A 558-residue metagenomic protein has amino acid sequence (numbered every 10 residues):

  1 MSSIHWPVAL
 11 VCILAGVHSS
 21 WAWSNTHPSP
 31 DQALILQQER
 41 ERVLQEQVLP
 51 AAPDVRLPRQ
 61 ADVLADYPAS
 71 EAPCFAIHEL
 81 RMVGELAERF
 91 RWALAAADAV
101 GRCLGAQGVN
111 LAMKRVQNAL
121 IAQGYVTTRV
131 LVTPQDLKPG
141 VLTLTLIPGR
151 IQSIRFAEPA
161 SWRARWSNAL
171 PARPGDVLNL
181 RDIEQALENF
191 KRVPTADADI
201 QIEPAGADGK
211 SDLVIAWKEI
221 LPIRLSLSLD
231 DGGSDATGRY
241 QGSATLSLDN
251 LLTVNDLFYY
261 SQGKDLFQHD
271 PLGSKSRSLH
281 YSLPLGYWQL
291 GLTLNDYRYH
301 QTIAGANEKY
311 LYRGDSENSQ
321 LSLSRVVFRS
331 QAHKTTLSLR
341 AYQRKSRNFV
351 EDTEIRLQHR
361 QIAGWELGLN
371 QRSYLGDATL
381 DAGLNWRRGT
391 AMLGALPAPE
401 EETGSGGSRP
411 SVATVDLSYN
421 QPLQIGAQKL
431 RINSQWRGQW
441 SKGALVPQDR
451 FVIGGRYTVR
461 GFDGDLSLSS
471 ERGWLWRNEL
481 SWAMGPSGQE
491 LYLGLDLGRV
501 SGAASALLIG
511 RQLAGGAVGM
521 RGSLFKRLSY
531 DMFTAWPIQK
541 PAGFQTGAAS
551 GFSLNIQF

Functional and structural regions predicted by a protein language model:
W23-G233, G263-S276, A413, Q435-R437: Periplasmic polypeptide-binding modules associated with outer-membrane biogenesis and secretion
G209, G238-G242, G273-R277, D315-S319 (+5 more regions): Residues that define the transmembrane beta-barrel architecture of outer-membrane proteins
L213, A244-L246, L279, L321-L323 (+8 more regions): Membrane-embedded beta-strands of outer-membrane beta-barrel proteins, especially the hydrophobic/small aromatic
I223-L225, L252-F258, G286-L292, S330-T335 (+4 more regions): Repeated loop/turn-to-beta-strand initiation elements of outer-membrane beta-barrel proteins
L229-G233, N250, Q262-Q268, L285 (+12 more regions): Transmembrane beta-strands of outer-membrane beta-barrel pores
L246, V518-G522, R527, T546-F558: Outer-membrane beta-barrel "beta-signal"
H269-Q371: Transmembrane beta-barrel wall of Gram-negative outer-membrane proteins
R347-L497, S501-A503: C-terminal outer-membrane beta-barrel translocator/porin domains of Gram-negative envelope proteins and their
